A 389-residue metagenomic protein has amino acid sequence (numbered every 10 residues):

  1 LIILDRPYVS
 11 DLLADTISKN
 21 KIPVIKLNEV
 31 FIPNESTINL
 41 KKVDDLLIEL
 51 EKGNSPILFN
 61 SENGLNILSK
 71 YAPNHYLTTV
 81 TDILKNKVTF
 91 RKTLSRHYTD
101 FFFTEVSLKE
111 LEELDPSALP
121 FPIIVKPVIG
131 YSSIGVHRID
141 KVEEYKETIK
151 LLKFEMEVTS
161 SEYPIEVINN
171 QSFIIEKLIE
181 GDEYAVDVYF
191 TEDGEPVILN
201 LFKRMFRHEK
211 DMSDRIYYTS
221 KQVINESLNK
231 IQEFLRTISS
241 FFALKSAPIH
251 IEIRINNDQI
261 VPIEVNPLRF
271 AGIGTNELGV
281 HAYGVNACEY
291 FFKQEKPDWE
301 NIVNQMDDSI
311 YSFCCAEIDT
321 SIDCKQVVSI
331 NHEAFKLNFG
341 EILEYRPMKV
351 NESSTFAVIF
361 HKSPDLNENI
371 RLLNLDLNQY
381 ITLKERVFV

Functional and structural regions predicted by a protein language model:
L1-S36: Short, charged N-terminal beta->alpha structural module
E29-A118, P364-D376: Conserved N-proximal alpha/beta basic substrate-recognition cap immediately N-terminal to, or forming the N-lobe
D100, V142-E180, F241, R386-V387: Conserved ATP-binding module of the ATP-grasp superfamily
I123-L152, E183-D187, R207-V223: Glycine-rich phosphate-binding loop of ATP-grasp-fold ATP-dependent ligases
D140, F190-P196, I255-D258: Short acidic-glycine loop/turn motifs at beta-strand connectors
K177-E180, D187-A243, N266-E295: ATP-dependent carboxylate/phosphate-activation module, predominantly the ATP-grasp catalytic core and closely related
S239-G274, N304-S309, C315-D323: Conserved metal-phosphate-binding beta-hairpin within the catalytic cores of diverse ATP-dependent phosphoryl-transfer
F292-V389: Peripheral (often C-terminal) accessory segments that flank ATP-dependent C-N-forming ligase machineries
